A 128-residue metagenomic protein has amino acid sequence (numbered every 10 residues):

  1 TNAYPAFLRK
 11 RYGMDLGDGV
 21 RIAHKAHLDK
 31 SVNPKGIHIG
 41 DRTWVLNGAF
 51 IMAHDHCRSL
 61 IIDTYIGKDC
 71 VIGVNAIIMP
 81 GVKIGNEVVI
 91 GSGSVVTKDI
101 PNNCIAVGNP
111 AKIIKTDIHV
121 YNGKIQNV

Functional and structural regions predicted by a protein language model:
T1-K10: Membrane-proximal basic amphipathic "stem/tether" segments
K10-R11, L60-I78, N109-V128: C-terminal segments of enzyme domains that contribute to small-molecule binding surfaces
D15: N-terminal glycine-rich anion-binding loops that anchor highly charged ligand groups
D18, A23-H24, D29-K30, K35 (+12 more regions): Left-handed beta-helix
D55-C57: Short acidic, glycine/proline-rich loop/turn micro-motifs
